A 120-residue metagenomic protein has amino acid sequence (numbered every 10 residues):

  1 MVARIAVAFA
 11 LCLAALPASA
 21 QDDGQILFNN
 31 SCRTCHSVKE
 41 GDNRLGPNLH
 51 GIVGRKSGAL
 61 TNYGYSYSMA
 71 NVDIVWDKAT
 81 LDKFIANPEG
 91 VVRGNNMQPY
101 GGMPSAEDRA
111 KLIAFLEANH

Functional and structural regions predicted by a protein language model:
R4-A14: Bacterial N-terminal signal peptides
A15-S19: N-terminal signal peptide c-region/cleavage motif recognized by signal peptidases
Q21-D42, L49: Sequence/structural segment immediately N-terminal to covalent heme-attachment motifs in c-type and related
D22, I26, N43, N71 (+2 more regions): Soluble non-cytosolic domains of exported or imported proteins
P47-N48, N95: Extracytoplasmic/periplasmic beta-strand context in beta-sandwich domains, especially the cupredoxin/COX2 CuA-binding
I52, K56-A59, P88-V92: A short secondary-structure junction motif
T61-D82: Short Fe-S-cluster ligation motifs
D77-H120: C-terminal capping alpha-helices of c-type cytochrome domains
